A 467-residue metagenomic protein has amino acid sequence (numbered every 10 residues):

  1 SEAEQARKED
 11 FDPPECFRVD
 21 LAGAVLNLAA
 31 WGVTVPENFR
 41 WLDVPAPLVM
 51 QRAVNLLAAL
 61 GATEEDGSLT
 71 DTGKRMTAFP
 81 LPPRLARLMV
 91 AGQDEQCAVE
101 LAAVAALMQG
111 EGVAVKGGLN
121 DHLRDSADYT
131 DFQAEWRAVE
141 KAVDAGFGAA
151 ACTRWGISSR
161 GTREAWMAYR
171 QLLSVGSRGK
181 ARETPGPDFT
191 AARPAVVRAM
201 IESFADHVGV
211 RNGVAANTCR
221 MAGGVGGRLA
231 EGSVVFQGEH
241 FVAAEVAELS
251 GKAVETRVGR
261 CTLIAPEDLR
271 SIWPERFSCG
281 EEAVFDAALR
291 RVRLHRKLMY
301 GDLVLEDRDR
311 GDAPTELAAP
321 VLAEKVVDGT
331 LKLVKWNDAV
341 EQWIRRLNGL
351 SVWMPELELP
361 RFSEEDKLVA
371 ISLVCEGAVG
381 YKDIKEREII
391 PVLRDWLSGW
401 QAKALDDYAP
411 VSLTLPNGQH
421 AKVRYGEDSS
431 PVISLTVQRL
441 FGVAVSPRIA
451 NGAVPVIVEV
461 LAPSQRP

Functional and structural regions predicted by a protein language model:
E2-D338, Q342, G349-F362, V379 (+1 more regions): Second RecA-like catalytic domain
A24-V33, D94-V104, K367-L368, S434-A450 (+1 more regions): Short, surface-exposed, charge-dense and proline/glycine-enriched linear segments
V326, Q342-I344, N348, V352 (+4 more regions): Composition-driven low-complexity repeats that form or flank extended alpha-helical/coiled-coil segments
L368-G377, R387, Y425: Charge-rich interaction surfaces and accessory domains that mediate macromolecular binding and assembly
R387, P391, D395-P467: C-terminal structured domains
